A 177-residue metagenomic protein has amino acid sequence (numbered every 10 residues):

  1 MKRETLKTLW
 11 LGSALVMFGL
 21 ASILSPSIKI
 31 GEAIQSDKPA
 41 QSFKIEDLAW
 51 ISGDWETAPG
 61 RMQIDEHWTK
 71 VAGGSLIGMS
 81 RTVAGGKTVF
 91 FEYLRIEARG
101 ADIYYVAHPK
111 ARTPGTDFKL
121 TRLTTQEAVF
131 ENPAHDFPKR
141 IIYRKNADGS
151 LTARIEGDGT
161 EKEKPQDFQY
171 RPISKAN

Functional and structural regions predicted by a protein language model:
K2-V16: Bacterial N-terminal signal peptides that target proteins for export
V16-I23: Hydrophobic h-region of N-terminal signal peptides that target proteins for export in Gram-negative bacteria
I23-Q35: Signal peptide processing junction and immediate N-terminal pro/mature segment of secreted/exported proteins
S36-A49: Short, low-complexity N-terminal intrinsically disordered segments enriched in polar/charged residues
D37, G115, K119-L120, T125 (+2 more regions): Edge beta-strand at a domain terminus
S42, T57-A134: Central antiparallel beta-sheet cores of small beta-barrel/beta-sandwich binding domains
D47-A58: Mature N-terminal segment immediately following signal peptide/propeptide cleavage in secreted/periplasmic
F130-N132, D136-K145, A153-E156: Well-ordered alpha/beta subsegment
